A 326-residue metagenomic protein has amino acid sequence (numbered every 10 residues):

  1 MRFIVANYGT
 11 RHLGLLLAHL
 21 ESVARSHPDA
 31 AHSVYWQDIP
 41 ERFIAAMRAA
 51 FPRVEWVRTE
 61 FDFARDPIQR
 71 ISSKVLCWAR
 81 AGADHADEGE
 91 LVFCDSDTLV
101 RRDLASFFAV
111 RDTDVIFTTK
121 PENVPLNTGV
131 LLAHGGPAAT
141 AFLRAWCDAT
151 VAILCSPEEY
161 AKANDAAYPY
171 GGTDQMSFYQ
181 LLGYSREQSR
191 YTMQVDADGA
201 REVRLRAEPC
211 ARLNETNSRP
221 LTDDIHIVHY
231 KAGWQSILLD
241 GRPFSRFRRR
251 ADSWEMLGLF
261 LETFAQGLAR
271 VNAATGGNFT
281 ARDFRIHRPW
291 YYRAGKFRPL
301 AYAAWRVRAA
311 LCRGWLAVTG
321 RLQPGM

Functional and structural regions predicted by a protein language model:
M1-A64, Q69, A83-D87, P137 (+2 more regions): N-terminal anchoring/stem segment of glycosyltransferases
V5, L15, V34, E159-M326: A glycosyltransferase accessory/donor-loop signature
T10-R11, I39-E41, D62, T98-L99 (+5 more regions): Short, solvent-exposed loop/turn segments at secondary-structure junctions
V23, W78, D97, L131 (+2 more regions): A residue-level signal for conserved active-site and pocket-lining positions in enzyme catalytic cores
I44-A45, R102-A105, L239: Short glycine-/acidic-enriched loop or helix-start segments at secondary-structure transitions that form or flank
W56, R70-P137: GT-A fold catalytic core of metal-dependent nucleotide-sugar glycosyltransferases, centered on the diacidic
G136-F142, E187-Q188: Short helix-loop capping/hinge motifs at secondary-structure junctions, enriched in acidic/polar residues
W146-P157: Active-site C-terminal subdomain of aminotransferase-like
